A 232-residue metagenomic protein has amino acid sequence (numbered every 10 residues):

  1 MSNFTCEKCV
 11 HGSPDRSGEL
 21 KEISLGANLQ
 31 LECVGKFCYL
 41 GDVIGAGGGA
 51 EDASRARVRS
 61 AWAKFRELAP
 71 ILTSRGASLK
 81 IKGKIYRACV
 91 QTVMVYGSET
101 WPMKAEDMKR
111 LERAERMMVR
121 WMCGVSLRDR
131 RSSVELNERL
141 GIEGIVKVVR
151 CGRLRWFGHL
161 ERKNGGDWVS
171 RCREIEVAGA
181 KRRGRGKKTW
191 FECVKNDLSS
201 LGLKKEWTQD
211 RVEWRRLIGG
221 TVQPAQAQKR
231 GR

Functional and structural regions predicted by a protein language model:
M1-R232: Short linear motifs embedded in intrinsically disordered, charge-biased segments
